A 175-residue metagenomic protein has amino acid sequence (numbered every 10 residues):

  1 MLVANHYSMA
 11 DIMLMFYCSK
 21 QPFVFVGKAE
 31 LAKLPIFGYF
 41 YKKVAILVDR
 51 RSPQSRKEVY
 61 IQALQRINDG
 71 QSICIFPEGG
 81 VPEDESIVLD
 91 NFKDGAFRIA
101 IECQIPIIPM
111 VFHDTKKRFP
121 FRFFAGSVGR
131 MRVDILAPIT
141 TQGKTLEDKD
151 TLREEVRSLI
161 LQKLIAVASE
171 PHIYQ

Functional and structural regions predicted by a protein language model:
M1-P53: Catalytic core of membrane glycerolipid acyltransferases/transacylases, capturing the structured, soluble-facing
E58-Q175: Non-catalytic C-terminal accessory region of glycerolipid acyltransferases and related lyso-lipid remodeling enzymes
